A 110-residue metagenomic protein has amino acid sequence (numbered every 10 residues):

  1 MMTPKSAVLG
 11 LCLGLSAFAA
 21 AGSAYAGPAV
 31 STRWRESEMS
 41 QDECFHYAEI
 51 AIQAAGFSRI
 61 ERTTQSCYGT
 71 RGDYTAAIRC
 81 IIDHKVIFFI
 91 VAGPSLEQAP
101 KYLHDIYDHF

Functional and structural regions predicted by a protein language model:
M1-L11: Bacterial N-terminal signal peptides that target proteins for export
G10-A19: Bacterial N-terminal signal peptides
L15, R33-W34, F88: Generic anion/oxyanion-binding catalytic loop in active/binding sites
S23-A55: Terminal, regulation- and interaction-focused segments at domain boundaries
A29, F57, D83-I87: A broad structural signal for short, well-ordered beta-strand segments within beta-sheet-rich domains
I50, G56-T75: A cross-family detector of function-defining hotspots
C67-F110: Mid-chain, structured segments of secreted extracytoplasmic proteins
